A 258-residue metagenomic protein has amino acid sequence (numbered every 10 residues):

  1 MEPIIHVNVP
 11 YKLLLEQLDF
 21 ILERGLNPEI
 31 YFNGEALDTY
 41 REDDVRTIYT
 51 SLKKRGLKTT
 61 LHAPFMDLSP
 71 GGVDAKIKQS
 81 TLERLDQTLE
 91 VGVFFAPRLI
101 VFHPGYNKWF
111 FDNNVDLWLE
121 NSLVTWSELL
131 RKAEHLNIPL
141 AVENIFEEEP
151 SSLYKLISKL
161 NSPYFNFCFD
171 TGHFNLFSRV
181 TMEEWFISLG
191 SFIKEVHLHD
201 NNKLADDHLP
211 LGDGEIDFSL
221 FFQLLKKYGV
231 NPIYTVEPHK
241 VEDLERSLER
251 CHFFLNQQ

Functional and structural regions predicted by a protein language model:
M1-L89, N256-Q258: N-terminal pre-domain/capping segments
E2-I4, L15-L22, P150-N166, N175-Q258: Histidine-acidic metal/acid-base catalytic patches
N8-E16, F32-D44, S69-G71, W109-F110 (+4 more regions): Acidic-and-aromatic substrate-binding clefts and catalytic sites of carbohydrate-active enzymes
P28-E29, K58-H62, V101-H103, F167-D170 (+1 more regions): Non-cysteine beta-strand/loop elements that form the S-adenosyl-L-methionine
E42-T47, I77-L85, V115-W126, R179-S188 (+1 more regions): Charged helix-capping and loop-helix junction motifs
I48-M66, N121-H135, F218-Q223: Alpha-helix-loop-beta-strand connector modules within alpha/beta enzyme cores
H62, T81, G92, I100 (+6 more regions): Conserved, mostly hydrophobic/aromatic
G71-N166: Active-site acidic/histidine proton-transfer and metal-coordination neighborhood in alpha/beta enzyme cores
